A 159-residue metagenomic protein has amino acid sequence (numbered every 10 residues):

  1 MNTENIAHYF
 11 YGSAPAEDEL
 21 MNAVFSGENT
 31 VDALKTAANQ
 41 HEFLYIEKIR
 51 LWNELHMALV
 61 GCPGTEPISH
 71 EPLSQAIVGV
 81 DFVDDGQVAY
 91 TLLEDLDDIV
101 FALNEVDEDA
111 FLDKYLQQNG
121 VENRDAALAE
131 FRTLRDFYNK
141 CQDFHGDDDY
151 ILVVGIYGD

Functional and structural regions predicted by a protein language model:
M1-F144, Y157-D159: Acidic (Asp/Glu-rich) sequence patches and key acidic residues that form negatively charged surfaces used
H145-D149: Short helix-terminating capping/connector loops at secondary-structure junctions
Y150-Y157: Short, well-ordered beta-strand elements
